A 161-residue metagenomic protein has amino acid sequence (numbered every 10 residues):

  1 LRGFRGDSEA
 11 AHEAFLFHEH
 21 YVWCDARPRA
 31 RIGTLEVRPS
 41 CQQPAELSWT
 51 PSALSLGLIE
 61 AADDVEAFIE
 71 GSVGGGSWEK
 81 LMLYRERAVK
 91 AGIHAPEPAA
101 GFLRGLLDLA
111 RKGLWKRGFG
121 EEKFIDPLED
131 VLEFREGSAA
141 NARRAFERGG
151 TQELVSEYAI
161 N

Functional and structural regions predicted by a protein language model:
L1-N161: C-terminal accessory/tail domains of diverse enzymes
